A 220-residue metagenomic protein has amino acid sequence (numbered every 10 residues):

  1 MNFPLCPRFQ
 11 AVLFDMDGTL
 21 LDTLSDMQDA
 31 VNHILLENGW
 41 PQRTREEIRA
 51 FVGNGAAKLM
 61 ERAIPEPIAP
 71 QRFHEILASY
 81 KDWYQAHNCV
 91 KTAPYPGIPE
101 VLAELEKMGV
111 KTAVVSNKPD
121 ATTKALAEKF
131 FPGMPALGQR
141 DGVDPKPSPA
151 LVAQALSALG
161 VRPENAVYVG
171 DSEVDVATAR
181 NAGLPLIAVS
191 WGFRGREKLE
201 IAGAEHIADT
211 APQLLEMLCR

Functional and structural regions predicted by a protein language model:
N2-A50: Active-site neighborhood of HAD-like aspartate-dependent phosphohydrolases
F3, P7-R8, Q85-V114, D120-E128 (+1 more regions): Short, acidic loop-to-helix structural element flanking the phosphoryl-transfer center in phosphate-processing enzymes
N54-A86, A103-E104: A metal-dependent, Asp-based hydrolase signature
V90-A93, P119-V169, E173-A182, R196-K198: Substrate-recognition "cap/lid" segment bordering the active-site pocket of phosphatases
H206-T210: Short acidic-hydrophobic, aromatic-tinged amphipathic segments that line or gate anion-handling sites
